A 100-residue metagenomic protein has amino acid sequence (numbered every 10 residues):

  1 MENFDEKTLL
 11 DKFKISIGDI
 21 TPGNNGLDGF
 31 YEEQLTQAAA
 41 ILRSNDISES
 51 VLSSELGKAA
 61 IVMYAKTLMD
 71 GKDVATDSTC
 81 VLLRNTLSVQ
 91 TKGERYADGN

Functional and structural regions predicted by a protein language model:
M1-G57, S88-N100: Conserved short "hinge" loops at termini or chain/domain junctions
A59-G71: Short, hydrophobic/amphipathic alpha-helical patches that form generic packing surfaces within helical domains
M69-S88: C-terminal structural segments of small proteins and small subunits
